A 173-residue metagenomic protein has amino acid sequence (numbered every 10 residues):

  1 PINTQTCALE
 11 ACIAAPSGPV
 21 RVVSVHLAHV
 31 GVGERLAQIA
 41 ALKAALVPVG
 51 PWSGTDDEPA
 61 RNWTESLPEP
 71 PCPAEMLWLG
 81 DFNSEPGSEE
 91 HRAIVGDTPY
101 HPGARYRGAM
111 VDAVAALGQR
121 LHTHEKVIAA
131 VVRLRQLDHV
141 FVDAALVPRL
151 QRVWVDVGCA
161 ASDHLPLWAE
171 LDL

Functional and structural regions predicted by a protein language model:
P1-L173: Active-site regions of metal-assisted phosphoester/phosphodiester hydrolases, unifying DNase/endonuclease modules
